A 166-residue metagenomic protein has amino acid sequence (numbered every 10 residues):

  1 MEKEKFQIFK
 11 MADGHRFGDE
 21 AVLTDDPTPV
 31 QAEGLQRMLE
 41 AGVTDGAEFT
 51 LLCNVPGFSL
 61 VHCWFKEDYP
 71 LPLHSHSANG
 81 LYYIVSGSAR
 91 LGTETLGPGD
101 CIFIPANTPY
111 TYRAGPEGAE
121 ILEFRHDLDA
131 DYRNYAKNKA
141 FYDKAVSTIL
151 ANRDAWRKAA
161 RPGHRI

Functional and structural regions predicted by a protein language model:
M1-G57, K139, V146-I166: A short, N-terminal "cap"/entry segment at the start of jelly-roll beta-barrel domains of the cupin/DSBH fold
T44-G46, N54-S75: Conserved short histidine dyad/triad with adjacent acidic residue
E67, S77-A89: Glycine- and acidic-residue-biased ligand/ion/polar-headgroup-sensing regions
S75-A78, R153: Short, low-complexity cationic-aromatic patches
T95, A106-Y135: Ligand-binding loop in jelly-roll beta-barrel domains
G99-D100: Structural motif
D127-I149: A hydrophobic/aromatic-rich effector-binding and dimerization subdomain of bacterial HTH-type transcriptional regulators
